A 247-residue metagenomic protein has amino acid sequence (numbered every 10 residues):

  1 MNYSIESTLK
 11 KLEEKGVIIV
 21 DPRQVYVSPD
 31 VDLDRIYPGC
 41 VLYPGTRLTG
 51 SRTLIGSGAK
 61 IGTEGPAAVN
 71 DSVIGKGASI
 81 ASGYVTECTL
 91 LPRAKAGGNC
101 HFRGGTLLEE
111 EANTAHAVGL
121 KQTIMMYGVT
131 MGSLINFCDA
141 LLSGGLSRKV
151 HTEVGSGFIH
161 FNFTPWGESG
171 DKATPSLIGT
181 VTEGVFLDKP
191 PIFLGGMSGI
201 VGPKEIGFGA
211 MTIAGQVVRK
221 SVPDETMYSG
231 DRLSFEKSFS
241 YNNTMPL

Functional and structural regions predicted by a protein language model:
M1-G199, P203, F208, S221-E225 (+1 more regions): Domain-scale signature associated with acetyltransferase and cell-envelope carbohydrate enzymes
G209-I213: Active-site capping/gating regions of soluble enzymes
Q216: Short glycine/threonine-rich loop/turn motifs
